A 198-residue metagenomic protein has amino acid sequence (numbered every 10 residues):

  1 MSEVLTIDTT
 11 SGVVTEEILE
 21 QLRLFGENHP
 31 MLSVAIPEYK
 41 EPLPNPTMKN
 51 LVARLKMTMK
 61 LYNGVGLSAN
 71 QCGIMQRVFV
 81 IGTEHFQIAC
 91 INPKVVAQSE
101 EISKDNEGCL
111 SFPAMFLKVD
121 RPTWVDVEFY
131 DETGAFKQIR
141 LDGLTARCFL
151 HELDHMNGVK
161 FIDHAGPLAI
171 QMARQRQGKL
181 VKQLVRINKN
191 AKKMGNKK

Functional and structural regions predicted by a protein language model:
M1-K198: Positively charged
